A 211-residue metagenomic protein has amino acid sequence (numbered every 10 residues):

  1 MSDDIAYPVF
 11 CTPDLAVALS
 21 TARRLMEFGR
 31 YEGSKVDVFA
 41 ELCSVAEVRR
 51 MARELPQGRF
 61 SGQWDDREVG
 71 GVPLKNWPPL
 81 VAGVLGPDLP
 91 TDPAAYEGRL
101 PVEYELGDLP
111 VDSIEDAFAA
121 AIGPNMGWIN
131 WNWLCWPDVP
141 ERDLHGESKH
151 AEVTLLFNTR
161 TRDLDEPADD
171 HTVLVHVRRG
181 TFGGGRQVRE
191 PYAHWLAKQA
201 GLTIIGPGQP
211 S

Functional and structural regions predicted by a protein language model:
M1-S61, G206-S211: Short, extreme N-terminal segment that most often corresponds to the first beta-strand
V9-A16, S20, C43-A46, V72 (+4 more regions): Alpha-helix boundary/N-cap detector
A22-E27, V81, P93, R189-K198: Short amphipathic alpha-helices in soluble, non-transmembrane regions that often serve as interface/regulatory elements
F28, E32, Q57, S61 (+4 more regions): Feature targets compositionally biased, intrinsically disordered low-complexity regions with long contiguous runs
F60-T172: Aromatic/basic-lined ligand-recognition segments that form π-stacking hydrophobic pockets flanked by Lys/Arg to engage
A151-S211: Acidic, proline/glycine-rich low-complexity IDRs
